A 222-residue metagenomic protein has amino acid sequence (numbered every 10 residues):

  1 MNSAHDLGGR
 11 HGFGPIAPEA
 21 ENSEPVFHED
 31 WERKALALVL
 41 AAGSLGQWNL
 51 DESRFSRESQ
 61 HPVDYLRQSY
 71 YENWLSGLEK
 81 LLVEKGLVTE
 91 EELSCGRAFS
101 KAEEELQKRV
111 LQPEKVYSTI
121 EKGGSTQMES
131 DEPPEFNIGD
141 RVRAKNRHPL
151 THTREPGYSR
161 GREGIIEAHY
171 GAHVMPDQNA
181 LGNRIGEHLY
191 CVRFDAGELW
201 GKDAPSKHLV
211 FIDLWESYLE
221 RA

Functional and structural regions predicted by a protein language model:
M1-E104: N-terminal intrinsically disordered, low-complexity, charge/repeat-rich segments that act as generic
R10-V39, G77, L81-L82, V116 (+2 more regions): Basic/aromatic-rich interaction segments and small domains that mediate binding to polyanionic partners
S94-G123: Short beta-strand/loop turn elements enriched in aromatics
